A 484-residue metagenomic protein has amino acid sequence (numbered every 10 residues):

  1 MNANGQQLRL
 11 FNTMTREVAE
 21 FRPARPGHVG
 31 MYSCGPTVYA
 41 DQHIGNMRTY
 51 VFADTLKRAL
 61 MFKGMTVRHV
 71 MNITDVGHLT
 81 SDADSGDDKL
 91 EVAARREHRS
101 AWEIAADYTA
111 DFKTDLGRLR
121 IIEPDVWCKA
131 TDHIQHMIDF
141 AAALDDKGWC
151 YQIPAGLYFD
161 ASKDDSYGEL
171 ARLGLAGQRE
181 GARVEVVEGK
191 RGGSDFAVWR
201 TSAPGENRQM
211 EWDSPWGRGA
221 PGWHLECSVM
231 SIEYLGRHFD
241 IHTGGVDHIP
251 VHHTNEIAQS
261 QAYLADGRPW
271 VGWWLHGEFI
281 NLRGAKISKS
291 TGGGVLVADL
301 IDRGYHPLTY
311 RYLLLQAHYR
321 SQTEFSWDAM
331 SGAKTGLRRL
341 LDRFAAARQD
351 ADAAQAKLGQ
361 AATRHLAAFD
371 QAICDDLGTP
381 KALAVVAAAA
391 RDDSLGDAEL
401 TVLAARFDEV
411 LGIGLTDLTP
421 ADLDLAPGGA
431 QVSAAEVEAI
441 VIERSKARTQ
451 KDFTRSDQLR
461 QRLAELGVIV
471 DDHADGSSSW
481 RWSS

Functional and structural regions predicted by a protein language model:
M1-Y39, D54, T114, I134-R348: Alpha-helical recognition segments enriched in aromatics with Gly/Pro capping that present substrate-recognition
N2-N4, K286-K289, G293-S484: Structural preference for alpha-helix termini/caps and helix-kink/transition segments
T15, A24-R120, F140, D475 (+1 more regions): N-terminal, positively charged nucleic-acid-binding surface of large information/translation enzymes
M61, D145, A464: Anion (oxyanion) recognition and catalysis
T66-R68, G148-P154, D393, I469-D471: Short, well-structured beta-strand/strand-turn elements
V92-S100, D125-T131, G217, G245-V246: The substrate-binding groove and active-site-proximal loops of carbohydrate-active enzymes, especially glycoside
E123, I153-P154, H473-S477: Short Gly/Ser/Thr- and Asp/Glu-enriched loop/turn motifs at secondary-structure junctions
